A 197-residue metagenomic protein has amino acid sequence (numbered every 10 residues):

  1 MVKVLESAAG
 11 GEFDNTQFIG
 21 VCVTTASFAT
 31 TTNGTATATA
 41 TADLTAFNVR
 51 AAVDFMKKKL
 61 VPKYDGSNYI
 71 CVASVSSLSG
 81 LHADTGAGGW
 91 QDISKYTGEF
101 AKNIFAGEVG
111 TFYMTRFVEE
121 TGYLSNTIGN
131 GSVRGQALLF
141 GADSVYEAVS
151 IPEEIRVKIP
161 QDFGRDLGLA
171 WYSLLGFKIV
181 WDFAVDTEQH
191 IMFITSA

Functional and structural regions predicted by a protein language model:
M1-T24, P62-V75, D162-L174: Long, contiguous amphipathic alpha-helices that act as assembly "spine/axial" helices in icosahedral shell and virion
F28-D54, G80-A197: Sequence/fold signature of self-assembling virion shell proteins
M56-V61: Short helix-to-loop capping/linker segments positioned immediately adjacent to catalytic or ligand/cofactor-binding
